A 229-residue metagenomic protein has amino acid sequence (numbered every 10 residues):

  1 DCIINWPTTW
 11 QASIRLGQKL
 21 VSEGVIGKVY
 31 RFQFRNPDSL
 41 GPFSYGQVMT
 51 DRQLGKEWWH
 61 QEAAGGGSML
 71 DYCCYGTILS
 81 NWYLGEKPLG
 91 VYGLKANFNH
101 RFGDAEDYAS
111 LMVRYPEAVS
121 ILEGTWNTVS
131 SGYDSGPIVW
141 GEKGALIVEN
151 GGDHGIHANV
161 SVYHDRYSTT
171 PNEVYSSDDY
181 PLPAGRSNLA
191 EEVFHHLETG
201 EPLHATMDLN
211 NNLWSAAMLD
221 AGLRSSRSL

Functional and structural regions predicted by a protein language model:
C2, T9, S13, K28 (+3 more regions): An acidic site on a long C-lobe helix of protein kinase domains
I3, T8-F102, L229: Predominantly a Rossmann-like dinucleotide-binding segment in NAD(P)-dependent oxidoreductases
S13-I14, G76-T77, R186-F194, A216-L219: A general structural signal for well-ordered alpha-helical segments in protein cores
W59-Q61, P171-Y175, H196-E201: Short glycine/proline-rich turn/loop motifs
A64-M69, F98, S176-L182, E201-L209: Active-site rim elements
E86-G93, V119-I121, A145-E149, H204-A205: Acidic/polar loop patches that form or flank catalytic/metal-binding clefts of enzymes that bind anionic ligands
H100-N188: NAD(P)-dinucleotide binding in Rossmann-like oxidoreductases
E192-L229: C-terminal helix-rich "cap/oligomerization" subdomain common to oxidoreductases
